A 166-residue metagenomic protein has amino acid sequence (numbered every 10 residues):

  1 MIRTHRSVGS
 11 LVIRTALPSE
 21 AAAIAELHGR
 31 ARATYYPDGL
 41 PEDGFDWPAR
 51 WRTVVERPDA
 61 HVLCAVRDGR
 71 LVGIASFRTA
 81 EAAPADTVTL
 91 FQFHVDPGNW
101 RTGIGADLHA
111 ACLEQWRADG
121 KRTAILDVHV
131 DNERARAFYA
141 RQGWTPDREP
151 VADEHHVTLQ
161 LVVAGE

Functional and structural regions predicted by a protein language model:
I2-S7, L11, T15-A21, A25-G98 (+5 more regions): Acetyl-CoA-dependent GNAT
H28, Y139, W144: Conserved active-site tyrosine of GNAT-family acetyltransferases
Q92-H94, I125-D127, T158-Q160: Short aromatic/hydrophobic contact patches that present stacked aromatics for nucleic-acid/ligand binding
W100, L126-R136, A152-H156: Conserved beta-strand-loop-alpha-helix junction that forms the acyl-donor binding cleft
G103: Glycine-rich phosphate-binding loop
R122, T145: Short acidic/polar active-site loop segments enriched in Thr and Asp
Q160-E166: Short beta-strand-to-coil "C-cap" segments at the C-terminal boundary of structured domains/repeats, marking
